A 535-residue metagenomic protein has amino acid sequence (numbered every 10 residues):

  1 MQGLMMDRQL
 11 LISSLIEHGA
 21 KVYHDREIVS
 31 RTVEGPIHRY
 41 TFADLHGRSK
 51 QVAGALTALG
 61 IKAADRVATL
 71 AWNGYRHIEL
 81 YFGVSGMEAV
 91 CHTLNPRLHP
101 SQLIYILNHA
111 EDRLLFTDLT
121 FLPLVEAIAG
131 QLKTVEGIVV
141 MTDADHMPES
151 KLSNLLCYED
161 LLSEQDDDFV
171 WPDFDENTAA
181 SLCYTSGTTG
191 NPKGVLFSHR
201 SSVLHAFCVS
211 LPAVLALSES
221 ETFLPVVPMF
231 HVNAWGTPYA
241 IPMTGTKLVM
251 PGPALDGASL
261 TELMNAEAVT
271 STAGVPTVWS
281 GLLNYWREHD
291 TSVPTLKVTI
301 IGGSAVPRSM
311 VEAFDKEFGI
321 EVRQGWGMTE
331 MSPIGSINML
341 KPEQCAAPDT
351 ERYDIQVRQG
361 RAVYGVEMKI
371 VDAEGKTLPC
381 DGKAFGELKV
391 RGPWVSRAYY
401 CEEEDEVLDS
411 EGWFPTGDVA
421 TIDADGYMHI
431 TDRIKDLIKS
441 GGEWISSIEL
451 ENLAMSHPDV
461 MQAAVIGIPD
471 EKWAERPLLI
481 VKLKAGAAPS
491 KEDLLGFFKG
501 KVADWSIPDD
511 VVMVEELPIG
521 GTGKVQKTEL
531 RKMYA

Functional and structural regions predicted by a protein language model:
L15-E17, A58-L59, G86-D160, F174 (+1 more regions): Structural core segment of the AMP-binding/adenylate-forming
I28-G74, I78-F82, H99-I104, N154-D160: Conserved AMP-binding/adenylate-forming core of the ANL superfamily
L56-I61, D166-T178, L182-L224, G236 (+1 more regions): Conserved adenylate-forming
R66, W72-H92, P96-P100, N108-L114 (+5 more regions): A short helix-loop-beta submotif of the ANL/AMP-binding
L98, I104, L115-T117, T272 (+6 more regions): AMP-binding/adenylate-forming catalytic core of the ANL superfamily
V203-T222, V232-T270, Y285: Conserved AMP-binding/adenylation subdomain of ANL enzymes
M243, A266-G274, L283-D354, E367 (+1 more regions): Gly/Ser/Thr-rich phosphate-binding loop
A362-K389, A424-D425, A487-K491, Q526: Conserved beta-loop-beta connector loops within the AMP-binding
